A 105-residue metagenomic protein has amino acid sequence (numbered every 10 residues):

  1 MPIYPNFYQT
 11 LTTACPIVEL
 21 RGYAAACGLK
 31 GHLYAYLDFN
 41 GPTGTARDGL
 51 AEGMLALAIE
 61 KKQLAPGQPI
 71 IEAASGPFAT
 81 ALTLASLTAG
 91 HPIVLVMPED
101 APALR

Functional and structural regions predicted by a protein language model:
M1-R105: PLP-dependent amino-acid enzyme catalytic core
